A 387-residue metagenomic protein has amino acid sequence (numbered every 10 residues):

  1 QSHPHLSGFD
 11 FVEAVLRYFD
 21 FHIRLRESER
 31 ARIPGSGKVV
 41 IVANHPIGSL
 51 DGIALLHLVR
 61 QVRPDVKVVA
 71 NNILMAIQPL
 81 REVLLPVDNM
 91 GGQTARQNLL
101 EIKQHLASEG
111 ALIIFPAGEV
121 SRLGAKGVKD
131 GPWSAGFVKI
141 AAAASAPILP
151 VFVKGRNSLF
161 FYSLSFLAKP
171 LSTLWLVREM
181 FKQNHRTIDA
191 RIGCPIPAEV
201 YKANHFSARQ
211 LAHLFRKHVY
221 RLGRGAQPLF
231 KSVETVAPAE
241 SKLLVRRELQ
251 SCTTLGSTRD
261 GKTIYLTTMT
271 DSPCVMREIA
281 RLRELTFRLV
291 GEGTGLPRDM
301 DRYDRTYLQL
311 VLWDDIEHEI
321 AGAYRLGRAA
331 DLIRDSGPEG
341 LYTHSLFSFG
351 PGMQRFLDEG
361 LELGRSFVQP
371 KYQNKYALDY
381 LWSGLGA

Functional and structural regions predicted by a protein language model:
Q1-H45, G52-A54, Q61-R63, R81-E82: Membrane-anchoring hydrophobic helices of lipid-metabolizing enzymes
R17, L229-D260: Short acidic N-proximal helix/loop "leader" segments that mark the beginning of a domain or an inter-domain linker
L25-E27, S36, V40-V42, G48-L55 (+6 more regions): Short acidic (Asp/Glu) patches
R60, V66-A95, L99-A107: Conserved nucleotide-cofactor-binding alpha/beta core module
R63-D65, A70, Y307, W313-E339: Carboxylate/His-rich catalytic cores and anion/metal-binding grooves
D65, R96-L244: Non-catalytic C-terminal accessory region of glycerolipid acyltransferases and related lyso-lipid remodeling enzymes
S251-Q309, W313, E319-G322: Short amphipathic alpha-helix that is part of the acyltransferase structural core
T294, A329-A387: Acyl-donor binding region in acyl/amide transferases
